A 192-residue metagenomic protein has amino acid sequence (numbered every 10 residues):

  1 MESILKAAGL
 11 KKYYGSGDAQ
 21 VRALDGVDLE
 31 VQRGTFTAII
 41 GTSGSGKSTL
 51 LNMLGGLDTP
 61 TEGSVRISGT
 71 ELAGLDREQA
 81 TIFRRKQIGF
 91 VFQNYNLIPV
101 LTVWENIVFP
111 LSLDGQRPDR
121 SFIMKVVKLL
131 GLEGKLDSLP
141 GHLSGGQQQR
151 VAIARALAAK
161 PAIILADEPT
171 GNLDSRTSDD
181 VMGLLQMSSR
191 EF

Functional and structural regions predicted by a protein language model:
E2-F192: ABC family nucleotide-binding domain
